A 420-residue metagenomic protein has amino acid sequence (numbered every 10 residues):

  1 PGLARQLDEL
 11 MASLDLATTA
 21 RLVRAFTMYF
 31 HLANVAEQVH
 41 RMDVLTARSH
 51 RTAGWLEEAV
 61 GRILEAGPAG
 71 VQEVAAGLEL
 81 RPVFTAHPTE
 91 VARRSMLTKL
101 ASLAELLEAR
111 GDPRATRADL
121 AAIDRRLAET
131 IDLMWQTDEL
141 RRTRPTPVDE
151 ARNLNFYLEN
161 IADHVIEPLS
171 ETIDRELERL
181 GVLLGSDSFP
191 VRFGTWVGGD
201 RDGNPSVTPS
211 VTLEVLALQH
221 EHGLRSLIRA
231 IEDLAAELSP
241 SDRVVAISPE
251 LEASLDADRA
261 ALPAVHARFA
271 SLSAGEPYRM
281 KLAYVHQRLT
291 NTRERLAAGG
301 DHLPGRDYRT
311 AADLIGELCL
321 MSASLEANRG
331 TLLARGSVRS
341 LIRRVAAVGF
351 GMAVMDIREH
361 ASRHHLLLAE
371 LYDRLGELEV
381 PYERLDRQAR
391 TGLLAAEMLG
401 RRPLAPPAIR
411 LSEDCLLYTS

Functional and structural regions predicted by a protein language model:
P1-A395, L399, L404-E413: Often metal-dependent polyanion-binding catalytic scaffolds in large enzymes
Y418-T419: Conserved small/polar residues in nucleotide/adenosyl-binding loops
